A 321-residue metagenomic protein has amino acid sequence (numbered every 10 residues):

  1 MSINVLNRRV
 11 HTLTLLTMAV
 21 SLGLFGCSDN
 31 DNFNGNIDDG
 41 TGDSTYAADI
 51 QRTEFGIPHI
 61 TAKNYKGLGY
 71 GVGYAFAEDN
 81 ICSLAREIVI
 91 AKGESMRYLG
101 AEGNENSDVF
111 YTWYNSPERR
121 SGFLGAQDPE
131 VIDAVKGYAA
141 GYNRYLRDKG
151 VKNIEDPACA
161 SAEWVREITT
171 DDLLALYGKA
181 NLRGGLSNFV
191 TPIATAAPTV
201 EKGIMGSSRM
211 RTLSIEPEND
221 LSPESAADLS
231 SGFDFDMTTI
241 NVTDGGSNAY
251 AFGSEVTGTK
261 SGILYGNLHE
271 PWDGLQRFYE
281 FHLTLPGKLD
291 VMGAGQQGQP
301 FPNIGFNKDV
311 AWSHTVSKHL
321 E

Functional and structural regions predicted by a protein language model:
S2-T14: Bacterial N-terminal signal peptides that target proteins for export
T14-G23: Bacterial N-terminal signal peptides
G23-A47: Bacterial Sec-dependent N-terminal signal peptides
G40-I263, L268-G274, P286-K288, G293-G295 (+1 more regions): Substrate-recognition/specificity elements adjacent to catalytic centers across diverse enzyme folds
L275-F278, T315-V316: Short acidic, glycine/serine/threonine-rich loops at helix termini
F281: Acidic, glycine-rich two-metal-ion catalytic cores of nucleic acid-processing enzymes
G287-V291, G295-E321: Compact, glycine/acidic-enriched structural inserts
